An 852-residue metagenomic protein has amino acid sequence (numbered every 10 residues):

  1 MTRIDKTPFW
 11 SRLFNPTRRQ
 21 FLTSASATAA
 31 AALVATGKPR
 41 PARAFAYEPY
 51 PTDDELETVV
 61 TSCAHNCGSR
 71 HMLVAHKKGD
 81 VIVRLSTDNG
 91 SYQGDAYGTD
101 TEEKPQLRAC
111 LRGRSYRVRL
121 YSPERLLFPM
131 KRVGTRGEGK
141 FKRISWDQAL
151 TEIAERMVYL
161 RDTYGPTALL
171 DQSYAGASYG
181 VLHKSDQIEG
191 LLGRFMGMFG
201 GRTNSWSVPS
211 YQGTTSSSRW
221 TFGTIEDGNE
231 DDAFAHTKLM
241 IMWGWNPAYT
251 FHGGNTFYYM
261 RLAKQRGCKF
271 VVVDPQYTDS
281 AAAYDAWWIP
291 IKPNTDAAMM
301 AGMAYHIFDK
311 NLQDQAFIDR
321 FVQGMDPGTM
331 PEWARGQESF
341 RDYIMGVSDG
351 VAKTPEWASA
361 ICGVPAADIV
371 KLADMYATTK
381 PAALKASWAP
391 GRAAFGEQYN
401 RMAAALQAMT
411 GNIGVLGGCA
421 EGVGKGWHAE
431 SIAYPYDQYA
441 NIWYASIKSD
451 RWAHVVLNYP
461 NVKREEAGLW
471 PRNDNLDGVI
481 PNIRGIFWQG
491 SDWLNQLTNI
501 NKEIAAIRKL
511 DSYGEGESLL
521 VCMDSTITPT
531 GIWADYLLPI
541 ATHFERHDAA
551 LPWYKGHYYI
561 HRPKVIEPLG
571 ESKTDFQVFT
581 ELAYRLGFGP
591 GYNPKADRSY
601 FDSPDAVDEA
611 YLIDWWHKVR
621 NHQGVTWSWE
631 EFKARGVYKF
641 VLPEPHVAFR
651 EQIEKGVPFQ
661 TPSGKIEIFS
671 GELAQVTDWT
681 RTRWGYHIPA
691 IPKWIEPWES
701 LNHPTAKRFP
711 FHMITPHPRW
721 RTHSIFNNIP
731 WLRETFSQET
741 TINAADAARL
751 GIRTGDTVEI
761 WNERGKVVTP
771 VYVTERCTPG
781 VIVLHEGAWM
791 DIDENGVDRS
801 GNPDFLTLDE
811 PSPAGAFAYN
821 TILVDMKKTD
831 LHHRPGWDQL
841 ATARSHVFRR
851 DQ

Functional and structural regions predicted by a protein language model:
T2-F9, S185-L262, R266-C268, V272 (+5 more regions): Extended redox/cofactor-interaction regions of prokaryotic respiratory oxidoreductases
T2-L312, V462, L476, Q489-S491 (+4 more regions): N-terminal export/assembly segments and adjacent metallocofactor-ligating motifs of anaerobic energy-metabolism
E103, T135-G137, W243-W245, A283-D285 (+5 more regions): Flexible glycine/proline-enriched surface loops and loop-helix/loop-strand junctions
Y174-A175, R320-G324, Y376, A420-E430 (+1 more regions): A glycine-rich phosphate-binding loop feature that marks nucleotide/adenosyl-phosphate handling sites
G267, V271, T278-T379: Long, well-ordered, tryptophan-enriched scaffold segments
R335-K463: Active-site phosphate/pyrophosphate-binding segments
F544-P568, A583, V773, L806: Glycine/threonine-rich phosphate-binding loop and adjacent beta-strand/alpha-helix elements that clamp
L569, D575-E631, S724-F726, P730-T741 (+1 more regions): Long, contiguous, secondary-structure-rich segments that constitute the structural scaffold of globular domains
